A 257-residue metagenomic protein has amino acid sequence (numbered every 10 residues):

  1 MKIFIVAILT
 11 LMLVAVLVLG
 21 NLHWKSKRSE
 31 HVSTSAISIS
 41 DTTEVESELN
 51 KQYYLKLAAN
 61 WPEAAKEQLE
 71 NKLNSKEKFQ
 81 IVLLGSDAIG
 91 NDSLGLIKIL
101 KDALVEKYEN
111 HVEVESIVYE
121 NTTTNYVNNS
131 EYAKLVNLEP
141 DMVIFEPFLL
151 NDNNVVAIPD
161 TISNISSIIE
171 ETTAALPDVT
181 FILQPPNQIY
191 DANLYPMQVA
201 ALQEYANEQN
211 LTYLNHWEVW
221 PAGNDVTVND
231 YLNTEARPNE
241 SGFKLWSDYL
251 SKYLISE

Functional and structural regions predicted by a protein language model:
M1-F79, I255-E257: N-terminal secretory targeting modules
A64-Q68, N125-V136, I165-E171: Alpha-helical scaffolding within the catalytic cores of extracellular/periplasmic polymer-degrading hydrolases
K72-V156: Conserved SGNH/GDSL esterase-like catalytic core that processes O-acyl groups on lipids and polysaccharides
I89-I97, N125-N128, N154-I165, A192-V199 (+1 more regions): Solvent-exposed, acidic/flexible segments
V105-E109, P140, F148, E170-P177 (+3 more regions): Sec-exported extracytoplasmic/periplasmic mature domains
E113-E115, T180, N210-T212: Conserved beta-strand segments of alpha/beta enzyme cores
E146-P147, E170-A200: Active-site segments of SGNH/GDSL-like serine hydrolases that catalyze O-acetyl group transfer/hydrolysis on lipids
Y190-E257: Catalytic His-Asp segment of secreted/periplasmic serine-dependent ester chemistry enzymes
